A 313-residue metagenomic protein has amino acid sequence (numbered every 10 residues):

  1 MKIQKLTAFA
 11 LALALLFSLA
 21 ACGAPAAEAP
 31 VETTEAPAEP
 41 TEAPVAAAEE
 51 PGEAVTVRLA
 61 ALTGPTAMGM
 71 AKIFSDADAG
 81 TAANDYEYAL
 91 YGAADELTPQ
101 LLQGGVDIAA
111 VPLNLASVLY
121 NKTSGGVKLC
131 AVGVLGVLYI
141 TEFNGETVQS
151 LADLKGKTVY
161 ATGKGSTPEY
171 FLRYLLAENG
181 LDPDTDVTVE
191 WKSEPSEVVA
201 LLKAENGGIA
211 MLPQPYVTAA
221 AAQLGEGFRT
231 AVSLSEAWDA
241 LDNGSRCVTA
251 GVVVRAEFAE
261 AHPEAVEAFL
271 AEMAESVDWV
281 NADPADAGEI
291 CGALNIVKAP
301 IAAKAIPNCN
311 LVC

Functional and structural regions predicted by a protein language model:
M1-A10: Bacterial N-terminal signal peptides that target proteins for export
L11, L15-L19: Hydrophobic core
A20-V31: Bacterial lipoprotein signal-peptidase II cleavage site
A29-K192, N206-Q214, T230-S233: Short, glycine-/small- and polar/acidic-enriched structural segments that line small-molecule recognition paths
P51-V57, T66, A221-A222, A285-C313: An extracytoplasmic/periplasmic, membrane-proximal ligand-sensing/linker region
A77-N84, S235-S245, L311-C313: Short, solvent-exposed loop/beta-turn-alpha elements that line the ligand-binding surface or hinge of extracytoplasmic
N114-L115, T123, S196-I290: Pocket-lining segment of extracytoplasmic ligand-binding domains
D153-K157, G251, C309-L311: Flexible glycine/proline-enriched surface loops and loop-helix/loop-strand junctions
